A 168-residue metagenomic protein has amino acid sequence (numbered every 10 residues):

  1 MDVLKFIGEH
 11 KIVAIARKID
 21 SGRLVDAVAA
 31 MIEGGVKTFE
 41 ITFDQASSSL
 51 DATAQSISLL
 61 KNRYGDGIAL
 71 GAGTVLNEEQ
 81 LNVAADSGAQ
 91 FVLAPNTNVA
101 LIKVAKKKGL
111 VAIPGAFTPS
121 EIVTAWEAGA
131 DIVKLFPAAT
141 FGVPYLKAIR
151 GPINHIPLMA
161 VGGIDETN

Functional and structural regions predicted by a protein language model:
M1-V3, D20-R23, F43-R63, E78-N82 (+3 more regions): Active-site-adjacent beta->alpha loops and helix N-cap segments on the catalytic face of soluble alpha/beta enzymes
L4-R17, E33-E40: Generic N-terminal amphipathic, Lys/Arg-enriched alpha-helix
K11-V13, T38-E40, G67-G71, Q90-F91 (+3 more regions): Structural preference for beta-strand elements that scaffold enzyme active sites
A14, M31, A84, A125 (+1 more regions): Conserved, mostly hydrophobic/aromatic
V25-I41, T53: A positional/architectural concept
A72-L76: A short, structured active-site edge motif that brings together acidic residues
G162: Catalytic domains of cell-wall/extracellular-matrix polysaccharide-remodeling enzymes, centered on de-N-acetylation
